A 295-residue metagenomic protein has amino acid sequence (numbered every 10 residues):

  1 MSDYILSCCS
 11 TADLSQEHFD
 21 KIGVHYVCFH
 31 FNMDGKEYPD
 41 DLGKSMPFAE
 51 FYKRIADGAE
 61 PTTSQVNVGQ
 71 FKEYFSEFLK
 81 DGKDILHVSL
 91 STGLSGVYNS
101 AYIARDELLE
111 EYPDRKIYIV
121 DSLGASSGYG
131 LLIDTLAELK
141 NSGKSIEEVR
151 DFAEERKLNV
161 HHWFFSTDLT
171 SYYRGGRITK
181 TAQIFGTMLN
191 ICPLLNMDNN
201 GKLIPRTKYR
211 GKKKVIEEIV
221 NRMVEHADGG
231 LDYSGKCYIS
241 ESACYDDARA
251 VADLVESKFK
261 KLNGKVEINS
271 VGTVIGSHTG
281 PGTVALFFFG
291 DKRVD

Functional and structural regions predicted by a protein language model:
D3, T11-H30, G35, L86 (+6 more regions): Mixed-charge interfacial surface used for oligomerization/domain docking and macromolecular partner engagement
I5-Q65, Q70: N-terminal glycine-rich anion-binding loop in soluble enzyme alpha/beta folds
S45-Y52, F75, K80, E107: A short glycine/small-residue-enriched secondary-structure motif
A56-T92, N99, I103, R150: Glycine-rich phosphate- or other oxyanion-binding loops that anchor nucleotides, phosphorylated ligands
